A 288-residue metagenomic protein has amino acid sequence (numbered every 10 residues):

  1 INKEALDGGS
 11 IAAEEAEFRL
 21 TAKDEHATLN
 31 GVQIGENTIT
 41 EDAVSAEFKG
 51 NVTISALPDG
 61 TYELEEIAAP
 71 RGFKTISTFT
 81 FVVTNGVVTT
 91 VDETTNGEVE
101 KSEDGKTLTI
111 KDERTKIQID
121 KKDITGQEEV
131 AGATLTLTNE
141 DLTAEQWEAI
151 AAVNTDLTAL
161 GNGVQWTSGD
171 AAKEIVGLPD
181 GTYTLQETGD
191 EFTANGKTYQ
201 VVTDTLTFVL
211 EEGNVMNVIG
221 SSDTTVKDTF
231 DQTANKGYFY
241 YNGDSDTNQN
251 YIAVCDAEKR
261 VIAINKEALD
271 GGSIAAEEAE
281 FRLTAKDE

Functional and structural regions predicted by a protein language model:
I1-E288: Solvent-exposed loop/turn and edge beta-strand elements of beta-rich ligand-binding domains
